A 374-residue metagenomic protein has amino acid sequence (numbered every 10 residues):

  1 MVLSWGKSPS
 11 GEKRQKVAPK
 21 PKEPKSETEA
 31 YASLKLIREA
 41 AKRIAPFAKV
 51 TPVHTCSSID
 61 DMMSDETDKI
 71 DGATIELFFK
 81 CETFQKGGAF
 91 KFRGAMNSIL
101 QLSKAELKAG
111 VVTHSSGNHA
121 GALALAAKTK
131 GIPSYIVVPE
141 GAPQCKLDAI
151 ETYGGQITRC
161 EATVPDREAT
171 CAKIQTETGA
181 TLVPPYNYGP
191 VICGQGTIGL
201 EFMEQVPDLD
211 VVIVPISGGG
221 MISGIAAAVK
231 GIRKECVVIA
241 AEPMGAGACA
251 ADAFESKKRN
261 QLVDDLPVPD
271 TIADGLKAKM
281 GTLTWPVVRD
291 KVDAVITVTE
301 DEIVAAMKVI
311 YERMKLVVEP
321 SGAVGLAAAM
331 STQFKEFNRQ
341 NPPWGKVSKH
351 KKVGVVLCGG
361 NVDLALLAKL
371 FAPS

Functional and structural regions predicted by a protein language model:
V2-S374: PLP-dependent amino-acid enzyme catalytic core
